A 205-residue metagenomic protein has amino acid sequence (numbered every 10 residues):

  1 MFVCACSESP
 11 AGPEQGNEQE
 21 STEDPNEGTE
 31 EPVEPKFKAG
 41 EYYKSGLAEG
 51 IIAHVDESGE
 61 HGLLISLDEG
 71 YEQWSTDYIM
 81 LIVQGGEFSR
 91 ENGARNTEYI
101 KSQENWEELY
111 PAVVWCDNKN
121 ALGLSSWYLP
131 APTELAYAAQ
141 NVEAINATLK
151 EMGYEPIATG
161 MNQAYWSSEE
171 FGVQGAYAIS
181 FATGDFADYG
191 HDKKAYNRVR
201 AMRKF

Functional and structural regions predicted by a protein language model:
M1-A5, Q84, M152: Low-complexity, intrinsically disordered/propeptide-like segments
V3-A39: Bacterial Sec-dependent N-terminal signal peptides
V3-E8, E20, W74, F88 (+1 more regions): Intrinsically disordered, low-complexity segments enriched in Ser/Pro/Gly/Ala and basic residues
S7-S9, P13, E34, L109 (+2 more regions): C-terminal, surface-exposed recognition/capping segments
D24-A121, Q163, G175-I179, K193-M202: Extracellular adhesion/carbohydrate-recognition regions
L64-S66, W127-P130: Hydrophobic core segments of beta-strands in well-ordered, beta-rich domains
